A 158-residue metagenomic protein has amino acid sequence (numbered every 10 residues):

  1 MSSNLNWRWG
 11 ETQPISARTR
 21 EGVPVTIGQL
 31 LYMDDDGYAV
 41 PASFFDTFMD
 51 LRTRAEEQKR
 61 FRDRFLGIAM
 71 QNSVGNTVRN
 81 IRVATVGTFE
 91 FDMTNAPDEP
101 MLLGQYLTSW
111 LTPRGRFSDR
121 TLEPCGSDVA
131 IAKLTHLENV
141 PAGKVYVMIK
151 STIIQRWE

Functional and structural regions predicted by a protein language model:
M1-E158: Surface-exposed, low-hydrophobicity beta-strand/loop segments enriched in small/polar/acidic residues
